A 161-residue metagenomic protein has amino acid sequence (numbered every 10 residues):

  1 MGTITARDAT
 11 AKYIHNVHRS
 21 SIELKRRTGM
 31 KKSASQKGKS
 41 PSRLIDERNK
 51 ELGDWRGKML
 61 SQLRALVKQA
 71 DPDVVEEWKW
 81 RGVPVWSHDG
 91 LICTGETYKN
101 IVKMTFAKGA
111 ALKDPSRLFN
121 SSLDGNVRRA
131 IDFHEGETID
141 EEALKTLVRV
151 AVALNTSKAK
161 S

Functional and structural regions predicted by a protein language model:
G2-S161: Charge-dense, helix-prone N-terminal extensions
